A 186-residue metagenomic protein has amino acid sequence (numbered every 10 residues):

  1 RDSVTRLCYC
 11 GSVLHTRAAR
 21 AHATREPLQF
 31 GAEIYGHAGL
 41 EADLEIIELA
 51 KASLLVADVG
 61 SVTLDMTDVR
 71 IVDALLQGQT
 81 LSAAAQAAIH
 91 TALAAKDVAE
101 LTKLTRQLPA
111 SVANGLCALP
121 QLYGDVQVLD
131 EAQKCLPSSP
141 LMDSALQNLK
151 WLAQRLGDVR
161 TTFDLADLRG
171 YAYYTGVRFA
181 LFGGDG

Functional and structural regions predicted by a protein language model:
R1-G60, T102-G186: Positively charged, Gly/Ser-enriched RNA/tRNA-binding surfaces
E26-F30, M66-A74: Short, conserved phosphate-binding/catalytic loop or strand-edge motifs used in phosphoryl-/nucleotidyl-transfer
L49-V56, R70-T80: Hydrophobic mid-domain F-helix/FG-region of cytochrome P450s
L64-M66, H90-A92, D164: A generic structural motif
D68, K96-D97, D125: Short, solvent-exposed helix-helix connector turns and helix-capping sites enriched in acidic/polar residues
D73-A83, Y173-F179: Short glycine/threonine-rich loop-to-helix capping motif typified by GTGT followed within a few residues by an Asp-Pro
T80-L104: Acidic, His- and aromatic-enriched active-site or binding-groove loops in soluble protein domains that engage sugars
